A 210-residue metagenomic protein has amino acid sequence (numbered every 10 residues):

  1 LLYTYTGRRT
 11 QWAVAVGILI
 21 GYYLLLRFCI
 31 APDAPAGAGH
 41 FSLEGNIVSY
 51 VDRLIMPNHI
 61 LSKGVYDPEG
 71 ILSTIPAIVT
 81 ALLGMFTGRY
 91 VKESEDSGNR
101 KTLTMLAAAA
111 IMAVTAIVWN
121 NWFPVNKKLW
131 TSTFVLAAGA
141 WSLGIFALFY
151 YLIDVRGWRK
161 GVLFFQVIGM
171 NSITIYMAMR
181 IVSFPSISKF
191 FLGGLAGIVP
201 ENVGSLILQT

Functional and structural regions predicted by a protein language model:
L1-T210: Alpha-helical transmembrane segments and their immediate juxtamembrane cytosolic regions
